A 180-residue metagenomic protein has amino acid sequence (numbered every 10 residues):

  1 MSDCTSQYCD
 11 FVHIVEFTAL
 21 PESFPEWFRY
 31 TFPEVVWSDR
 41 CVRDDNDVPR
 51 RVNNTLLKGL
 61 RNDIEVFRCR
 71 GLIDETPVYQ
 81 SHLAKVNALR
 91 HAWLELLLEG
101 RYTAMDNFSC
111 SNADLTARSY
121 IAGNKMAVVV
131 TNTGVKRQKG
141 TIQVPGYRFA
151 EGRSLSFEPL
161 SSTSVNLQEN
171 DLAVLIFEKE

Functional and structural regions predicted by a protein language model:
M1-T76: Glycan-recognition surfaces
N53-M105: Catalytic cores of secreted or luminal carbohydrate-active enzymes
T55, V128-V130, N170, L175: Hydrophobic, well-ordered secondary-structure elements that form the walls of internal hydrophobic environments
L94-N107, N124-K125, K136, Q168-A173: Conserved structural scaffold segments of CAZyme catalytic domains across common CAZy folds
F108, A117-Y120, F157-E158, V165-N166: Short, exposed beta-strand/loop patches in secreted or surface proteins that constitute
S109-Y147: Carbohydrate-binding surface patches
P145-P159: Solvent-exposed beta-hairpin/edge-strand motifs
L160-E180: C-terminal beta-strand-rich structural cap/linker in extracellular carbohydrate-active enzymes
